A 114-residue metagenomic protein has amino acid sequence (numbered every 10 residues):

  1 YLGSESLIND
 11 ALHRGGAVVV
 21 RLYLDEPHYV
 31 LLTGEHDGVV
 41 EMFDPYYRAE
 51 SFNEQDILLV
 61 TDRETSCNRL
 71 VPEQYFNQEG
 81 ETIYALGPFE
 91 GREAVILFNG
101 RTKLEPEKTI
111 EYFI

Functional and structural regions predicted by a protein language model:
Y1-E90: Conserved active-site-adjacent core of cysteine acyl-enzyme catalytic domains
D25-E26, V39, L86-I114: Mixed-charge, low-complexity intrinsically disordered regions
